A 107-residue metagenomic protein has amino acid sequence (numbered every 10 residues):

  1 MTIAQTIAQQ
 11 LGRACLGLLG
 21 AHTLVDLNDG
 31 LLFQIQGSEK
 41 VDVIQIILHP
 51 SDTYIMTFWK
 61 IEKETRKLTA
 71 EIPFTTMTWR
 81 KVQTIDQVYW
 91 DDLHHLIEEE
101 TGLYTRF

Functional and structural regions predicted by a protein language model:
M1-S38: Negatively charged, low-complexity tracts enriched in Asp/Glu with abundant Ser/Thr
L32, I55-T57, T78, T84: Ser/Thr- (and often Asn-) enriched beta-sheet segments in non-cytosolic proteins
I47-S51: Short beta-strand micro-motifs enriched in acidic
D52-T65: Short, surface-exposed beta-strand/strand-loop-strand elements in extracellular ectodomains
E62-F107: Mixed-charge, Lys/Arg-enriched low-complexity segments
